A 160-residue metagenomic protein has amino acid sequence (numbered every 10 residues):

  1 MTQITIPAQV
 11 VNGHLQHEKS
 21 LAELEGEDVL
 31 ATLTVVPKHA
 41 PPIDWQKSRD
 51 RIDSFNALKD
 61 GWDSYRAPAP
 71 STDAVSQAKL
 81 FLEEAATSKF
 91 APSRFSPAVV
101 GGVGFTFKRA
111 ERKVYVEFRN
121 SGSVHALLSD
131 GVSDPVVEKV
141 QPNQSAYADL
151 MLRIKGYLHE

Functional and structural regions predicted by a protein language model:
M1-P92, H125-E160: Eukaryotic low-complexity, non-globular regulatory regions
V75-N120: Amphipathic, interaction-prone secondary-structure segments
